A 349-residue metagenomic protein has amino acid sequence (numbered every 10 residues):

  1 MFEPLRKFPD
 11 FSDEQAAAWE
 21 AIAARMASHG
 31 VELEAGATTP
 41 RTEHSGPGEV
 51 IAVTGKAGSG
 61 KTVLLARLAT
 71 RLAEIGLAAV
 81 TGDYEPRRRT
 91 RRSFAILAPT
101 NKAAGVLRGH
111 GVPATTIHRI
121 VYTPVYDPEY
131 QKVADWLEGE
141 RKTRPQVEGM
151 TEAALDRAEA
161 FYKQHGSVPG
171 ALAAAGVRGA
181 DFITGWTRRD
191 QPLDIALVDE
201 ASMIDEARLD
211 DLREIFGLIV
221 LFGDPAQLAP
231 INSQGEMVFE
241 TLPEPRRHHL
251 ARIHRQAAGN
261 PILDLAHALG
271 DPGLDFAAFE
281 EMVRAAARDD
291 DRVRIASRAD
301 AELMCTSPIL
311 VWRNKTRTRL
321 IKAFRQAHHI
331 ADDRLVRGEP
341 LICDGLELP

Functional and structural regions predicted by a protein language model:
F2, A17-A21, P40, T54-S59 (+1 more regions): Conserved P-loop NTPase motor core of helicases/translocases
F8-P40: N-terminal pre-P-loop "Q-motif" helix
A37, R41-I51: Pre-Walker A (Motif I) flank of P-loop NTPase domains
H44-P47, A79, D210, E214 (+1 more regions): Conserved helicase motor core of P-loop NTPases
L64, L68: Hydrophobic positions on the alpha1 helix immediately C-terminal to the Walker A/P-loop
P192-I195, F216-L221: Loop/turn-to-beta-strand initiation segments
